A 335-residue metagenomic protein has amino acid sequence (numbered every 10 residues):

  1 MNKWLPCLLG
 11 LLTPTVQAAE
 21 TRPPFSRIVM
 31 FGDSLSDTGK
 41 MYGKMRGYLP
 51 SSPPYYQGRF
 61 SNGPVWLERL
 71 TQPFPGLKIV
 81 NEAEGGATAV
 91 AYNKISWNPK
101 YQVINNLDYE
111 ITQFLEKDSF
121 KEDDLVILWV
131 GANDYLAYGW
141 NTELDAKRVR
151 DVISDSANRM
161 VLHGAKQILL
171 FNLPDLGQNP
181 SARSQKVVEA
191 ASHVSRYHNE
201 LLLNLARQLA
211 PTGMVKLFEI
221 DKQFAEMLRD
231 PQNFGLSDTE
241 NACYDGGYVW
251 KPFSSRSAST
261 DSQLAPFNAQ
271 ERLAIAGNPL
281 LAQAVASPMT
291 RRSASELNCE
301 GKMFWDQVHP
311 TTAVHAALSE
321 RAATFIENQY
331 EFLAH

Functional and structural regions predicted by a protein language model:
M1-W4: Positively charged n-region of N-terminal signal peptides that target proteins for export
G10-Q17: Hydrophobic h-region of N-terminal signal peptides that target proteins for export in Gram-negative bacteria
A19-A87, V126, G301, T312 (+2 more regions): Serine-esterase "nucleophile elbow" of acetyl-processing enzymes
F25, K121-D123, A165: A general structural motif
L35, L125-D238, H315, S319-Y330: Extracytoplasmic, non-cytosolic globular domains
D37-Y42, A89-Y92, L136, E226: Short, solvent-exposed loop/turn elements at domain surfaces
S51-D151, N158: Conserved SGNH/GDSL esterase-like catalytic core that processes O-acyl groups on lipids and polysaccharides
K186-A190, T212-V308: Mobile gating loops/cap/lid regions near enzyme active sites that modulate substrate access
